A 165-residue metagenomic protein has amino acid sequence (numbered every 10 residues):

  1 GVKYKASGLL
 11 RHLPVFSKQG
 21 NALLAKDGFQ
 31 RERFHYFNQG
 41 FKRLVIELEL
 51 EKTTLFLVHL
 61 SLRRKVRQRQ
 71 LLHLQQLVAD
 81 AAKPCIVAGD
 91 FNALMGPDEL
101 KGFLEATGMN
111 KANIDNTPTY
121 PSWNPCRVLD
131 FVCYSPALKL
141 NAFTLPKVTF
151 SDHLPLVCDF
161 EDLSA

Functional and structural regions predicted by a protein language model:
G1-E51, T144-K147: Structured beta-strand-rich core segments of catalytic domains in phosphoester-bond hydrolases
G8-L10, K26, V58-S61, G89-F91 (+1 more regions): Active-site-proximal beta-strand/loop segments in catalytic clefts of secreted hydrolases
R11-L13, N38-G40, S61-R64, N92-L94: Short, catalytically relevant binding-site loops at active-site mouths
R31-Y36, A79-I86, N92-A165: Metal-dependent phosphoester-hydrolase catalytic domains
E47-S61: Active-site-proximal beta-strand elements of phosphoester/diester hydrolases
F56-L60, V66-Q70, D98-E99: A short secondary-structure junction signal
V66-K83: A long, amphipathic alpha-helix that forms part of the scaffold/cap immediately adjacent to metal-dependent active
